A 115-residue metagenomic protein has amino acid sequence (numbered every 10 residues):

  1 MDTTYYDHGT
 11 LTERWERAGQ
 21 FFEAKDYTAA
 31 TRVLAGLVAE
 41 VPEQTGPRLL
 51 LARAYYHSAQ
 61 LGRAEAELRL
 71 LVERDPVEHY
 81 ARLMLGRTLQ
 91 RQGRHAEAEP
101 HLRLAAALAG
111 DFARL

Functional and structural regions predicted by a protein language model:
D2-L11, R87-L115: Terminal, low-structured helical/coil segments at or just beyond the last alpha-helical repeat
H8-E40: Alpha-helical segment of the N-proximal tetratricopeptide repeat
A24-R32, S58-L70, Q92-L104: Structural signature of tandem alpha-helical TPR/SEL1-like repeats, specifically the intra-repeat loop/turn
G36-A39, R69-E73, A106-A107: Conserved structural position within tetratricopeptide repeats
